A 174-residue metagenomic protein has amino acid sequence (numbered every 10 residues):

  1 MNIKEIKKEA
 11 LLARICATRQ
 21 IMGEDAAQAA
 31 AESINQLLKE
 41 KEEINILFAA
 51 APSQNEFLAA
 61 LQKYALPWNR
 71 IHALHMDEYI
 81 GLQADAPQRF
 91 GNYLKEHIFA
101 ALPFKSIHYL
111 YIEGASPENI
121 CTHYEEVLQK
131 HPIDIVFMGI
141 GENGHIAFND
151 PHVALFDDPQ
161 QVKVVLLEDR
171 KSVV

Functional and structural regions predicted by a protein language model:
M1-I46, E118: N-terminal glycine-/serine-/threonine-rich phosphate-binding loop
N2-A10, W68-F137: Ligand-binding beta-strand-loop-alpha-helix segment within the catalytic cores of soluble metabolic enzymes
A27-N35, L58, Q62, K95-F99 (+1 more regions): Generic structural signal for well-ordered alpha-helical scaffold segments
N35-Y64: Glycine-rich N-terminal segment of FAD-binding domains in flavoprotein oxidoreductases, spanning the beta-loop-helix
P52-S53, Y79, I140-H145, P151: Short glycine-rich anion-binding loops that position phosphate/pyrophosphate groups of nucleotides and phosphorylated
N143-V165: Short, surface-exposed, charged loop/turn segments at secondary-structure junctions
V173: Conserved small/polar residues in nucleotide/adenosyl-binding loops
